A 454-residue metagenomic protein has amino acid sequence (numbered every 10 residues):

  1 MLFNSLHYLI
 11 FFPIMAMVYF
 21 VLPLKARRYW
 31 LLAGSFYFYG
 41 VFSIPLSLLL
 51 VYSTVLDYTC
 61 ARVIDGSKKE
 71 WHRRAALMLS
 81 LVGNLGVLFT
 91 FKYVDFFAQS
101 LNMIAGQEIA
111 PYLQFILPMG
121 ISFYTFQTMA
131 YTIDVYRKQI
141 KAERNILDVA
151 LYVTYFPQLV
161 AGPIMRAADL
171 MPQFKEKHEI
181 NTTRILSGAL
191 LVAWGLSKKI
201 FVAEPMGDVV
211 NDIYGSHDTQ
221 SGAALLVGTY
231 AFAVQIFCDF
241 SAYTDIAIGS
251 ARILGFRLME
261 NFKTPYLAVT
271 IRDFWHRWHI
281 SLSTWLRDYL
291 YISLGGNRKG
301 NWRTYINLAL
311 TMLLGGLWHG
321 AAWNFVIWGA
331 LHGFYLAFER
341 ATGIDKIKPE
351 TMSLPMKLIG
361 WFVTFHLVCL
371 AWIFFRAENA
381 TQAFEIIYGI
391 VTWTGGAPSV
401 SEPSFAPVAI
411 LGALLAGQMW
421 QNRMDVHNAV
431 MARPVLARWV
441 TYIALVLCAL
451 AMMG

Functional and structural regions predicted by a protein language model:
M1-L415, Q421-G454: Membrane-embedded transmembrane alpha-helical bundles that form the catalytic cores of multi-pass lipid-modifying
